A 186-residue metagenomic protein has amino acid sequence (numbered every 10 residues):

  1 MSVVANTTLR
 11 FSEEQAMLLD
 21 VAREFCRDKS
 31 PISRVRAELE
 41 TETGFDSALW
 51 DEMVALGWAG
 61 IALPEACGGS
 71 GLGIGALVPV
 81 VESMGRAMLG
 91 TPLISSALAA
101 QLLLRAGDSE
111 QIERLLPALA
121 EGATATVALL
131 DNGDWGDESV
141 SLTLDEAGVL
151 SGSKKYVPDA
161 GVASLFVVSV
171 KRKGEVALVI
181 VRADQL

Functional and structural regions predicted by a protein language model:
M1-E14: Intrinsic disorder at enzyme termini
C26, V80, D108, V168 (+1 more regions): Residue-level signal for inorganic ion chemistry
S33-A55: Short secondary-structure junction/hinge motifs that connect adjacent elements
A55-L116, E121, D159-V162: Internal helix-loop-helix
E121-N132: A short, Trp-centered hydrophobic/proline-enriched beta-strand micro-motif
A128, S153-L186: A short core secondary-structure module
G136-S151: Cytochrome P450 C-terminal beta-domain/meander region
